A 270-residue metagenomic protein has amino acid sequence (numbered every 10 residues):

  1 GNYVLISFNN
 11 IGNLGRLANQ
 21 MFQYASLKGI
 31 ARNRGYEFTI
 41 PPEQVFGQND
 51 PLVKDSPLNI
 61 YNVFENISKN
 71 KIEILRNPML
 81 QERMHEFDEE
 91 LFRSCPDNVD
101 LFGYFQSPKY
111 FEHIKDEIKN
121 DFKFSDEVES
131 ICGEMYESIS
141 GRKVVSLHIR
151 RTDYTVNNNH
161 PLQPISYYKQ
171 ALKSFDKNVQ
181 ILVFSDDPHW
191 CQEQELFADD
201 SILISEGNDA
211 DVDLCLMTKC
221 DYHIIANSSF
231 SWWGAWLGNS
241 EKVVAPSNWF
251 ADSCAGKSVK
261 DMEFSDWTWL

Functional and structural regions predicted by a protein language model:
N2-L14: Nucleotide-activated donor-dependent transferases that construct or modify glycoconjugates
G12-F22, V156: A short, glycine/small-residue-rich beta-strand->loop->alpha-helix junction that serves as a flexible
L14-G15, E43-Q48, F105-P108, R150-Y154 (+5 more regions): Short, solvent-exposed loop/turn segments at secondary-structure junctions
L17, F175-D261: Donor-binding and catalytic core of enzymes assembling or modifying cell-surface/extracellular glycoconjugates
Q20-A31, Y168-L172: Histidine-anchored nucleotide/phosphate-binding helix
R34-F46: A short beta-strand-loop structural module common to alpha/beta enzyme folds
E37-T39, S146, Q180-L182: A structural signal for isolated positions on well-ordered beta-strands in alpha/beta enzyme cores
E43-S174: Secretory-pathway luminal glycosyltransferase catalytic domains
